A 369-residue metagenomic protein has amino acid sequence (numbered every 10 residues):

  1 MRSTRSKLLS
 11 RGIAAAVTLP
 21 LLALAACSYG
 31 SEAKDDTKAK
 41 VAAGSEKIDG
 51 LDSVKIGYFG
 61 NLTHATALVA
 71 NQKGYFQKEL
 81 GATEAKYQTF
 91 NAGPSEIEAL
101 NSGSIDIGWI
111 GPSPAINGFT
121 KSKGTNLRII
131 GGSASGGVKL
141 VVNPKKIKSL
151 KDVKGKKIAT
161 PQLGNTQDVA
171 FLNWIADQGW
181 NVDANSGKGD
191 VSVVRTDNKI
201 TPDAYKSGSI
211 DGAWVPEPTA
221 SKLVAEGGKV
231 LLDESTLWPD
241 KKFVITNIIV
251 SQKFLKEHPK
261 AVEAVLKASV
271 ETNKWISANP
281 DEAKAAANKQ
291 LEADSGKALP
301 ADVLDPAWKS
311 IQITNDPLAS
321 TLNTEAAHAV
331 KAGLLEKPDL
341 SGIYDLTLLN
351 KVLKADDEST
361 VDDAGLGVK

Functional and structural regions predicted by a protein language model:
R2-A16: Bacterial N-terminal signal peptides that target proteins for export
L22-A26: C-terminal motif of bacterial Sec signal peptides marking the signal peptidase cleavage site
S28-S31: Bacterial signal peptide processing site
K34-V194, D211-W214: Short, glycine-/small- and polar/acidic-enriched structural segments that line small-molecule recognition paths
G74-A82, S186, T236-D240, W308-L318: Short, solvent-exposed loop/beta-turn-alpha elements that line the ligand-binding surface or hinge of extracytoplasmic
G187-D190, V194, K199-K289: Pocket-lining segment of extracytoplasmic ligand-binding domains
K256-E336: Secondary-structure end/capping motifs
A327-K369: Conserved C-terminal helix/tail region of periplasmic/extracytoplasmic solute-binding proteins
